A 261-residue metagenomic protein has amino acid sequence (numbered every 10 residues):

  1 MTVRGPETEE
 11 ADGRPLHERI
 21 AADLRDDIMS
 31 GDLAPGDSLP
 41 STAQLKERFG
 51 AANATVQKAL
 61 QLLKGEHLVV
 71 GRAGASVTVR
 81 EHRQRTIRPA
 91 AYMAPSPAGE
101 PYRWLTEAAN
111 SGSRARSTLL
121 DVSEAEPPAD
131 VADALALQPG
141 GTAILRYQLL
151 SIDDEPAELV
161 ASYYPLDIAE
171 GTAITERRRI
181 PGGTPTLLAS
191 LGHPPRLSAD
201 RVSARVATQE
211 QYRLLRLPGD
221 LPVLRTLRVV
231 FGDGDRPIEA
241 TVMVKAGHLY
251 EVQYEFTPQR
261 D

Functional and structural regions predicted by a protein language model:
T2-D12, L16-R19, E47-R48, K58-A134 (+4 more regions): HTH-adjacent hinge/linker in prokaryotic transcriptional regulators
R19-D37: Short helix->loop/beta-hairpin flanking segments within DNA-binding domains
G36-G50, L63-K64: A short alpha-helical element within helix-turn-helix/winged-helix DNA-binding domains across DNA-binding proteins
S113-D261: C-terminal all-alpha effector/ligand-binding and dimerization domain of prokaryotic HTH-type transcriptional repressors
